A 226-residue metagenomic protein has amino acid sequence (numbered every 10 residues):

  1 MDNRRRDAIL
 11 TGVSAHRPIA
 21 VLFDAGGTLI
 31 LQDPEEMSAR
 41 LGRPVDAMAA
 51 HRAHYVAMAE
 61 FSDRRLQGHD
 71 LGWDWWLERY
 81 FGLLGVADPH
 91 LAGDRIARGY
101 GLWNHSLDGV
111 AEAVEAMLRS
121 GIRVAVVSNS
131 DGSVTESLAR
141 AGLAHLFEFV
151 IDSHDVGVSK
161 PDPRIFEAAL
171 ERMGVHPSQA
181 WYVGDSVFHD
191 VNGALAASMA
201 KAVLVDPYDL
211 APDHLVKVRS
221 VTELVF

Functional and structural regions predicted by a protein language model:
M1-F23, V45-M48, A87-L91, A111 (+2 more regions): Asp-based, Mg2+/Mn2+-dependent phosphohydrolase catalytic module
D2, R6-D7, G12-E112, R119 (+1 more regions): N-terminal helical cap/lid subdomain that shapes the substrate entry/recognition surface in HAD-like hydrolases
